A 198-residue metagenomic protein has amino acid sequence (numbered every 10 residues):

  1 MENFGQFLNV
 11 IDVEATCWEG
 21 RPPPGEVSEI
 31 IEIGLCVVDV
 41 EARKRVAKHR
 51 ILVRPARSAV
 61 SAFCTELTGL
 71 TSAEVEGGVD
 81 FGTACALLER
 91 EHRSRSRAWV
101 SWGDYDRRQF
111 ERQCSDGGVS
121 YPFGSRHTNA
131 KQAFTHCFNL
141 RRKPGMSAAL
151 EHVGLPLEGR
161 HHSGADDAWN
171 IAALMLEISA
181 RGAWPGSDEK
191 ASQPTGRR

Functional and structural regions predicted by a protein language model:
M1-N3, H152, W169-R198: Acidic two-metal-ion nuclease catalytic site recognized across multiple nuclease folds, prominently DnaQ/RNase D-T
E2-S115, P122-G124, S147, E151-H162: Conserved non-catalytic scaffold segment of RNase H-like nuclease domains
I11, T128, D166: Active-site flanking residues adjacent to catalytic metal/cofactor-binding acidic residues
C85, A165-A172: Short, amphipathic alpha-helical "lid/cap" segments that border enzyme active or binding sites
R108, T128-K131, W169-A172: Non-catalytic, well-ordered alpha-helical scaffold segments
S120-F123, W184-P185: Short, structured loop/turn "capping" segments at alpha-beta junctions
T128-K143: Short alpha-helix plus adjacent loop in nuclease-associated cores
E158, H162-G164, A183-D188: Short, charged, surface-exposed loops that flank catalytic or proteolytic processing sites
